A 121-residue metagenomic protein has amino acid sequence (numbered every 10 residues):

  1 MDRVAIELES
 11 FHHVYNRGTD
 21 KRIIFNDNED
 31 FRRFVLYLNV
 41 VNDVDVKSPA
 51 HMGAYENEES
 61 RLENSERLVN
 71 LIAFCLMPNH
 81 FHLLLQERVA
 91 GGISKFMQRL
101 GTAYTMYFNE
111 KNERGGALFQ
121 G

Functional and structural regions predicted by a protein language model:
M1-G121: Short catalytic/metal-binding and nucleic-acid-binding patches
